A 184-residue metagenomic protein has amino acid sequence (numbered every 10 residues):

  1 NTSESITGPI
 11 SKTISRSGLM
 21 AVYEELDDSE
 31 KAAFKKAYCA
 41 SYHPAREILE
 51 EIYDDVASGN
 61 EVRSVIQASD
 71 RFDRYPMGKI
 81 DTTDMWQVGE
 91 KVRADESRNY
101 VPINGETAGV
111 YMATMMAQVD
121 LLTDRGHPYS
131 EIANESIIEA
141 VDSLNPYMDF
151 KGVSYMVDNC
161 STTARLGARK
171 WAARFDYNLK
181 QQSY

Functional and structural regions predicted by a protein language model:
N1: Rossmann-fold NAD(P) dinucleotide-binding segment
I6-N99, E106-Y184: NAD(P)-dependent Rossmann-like dehydrogenase/reductase catalytic/cofactor-binding core
